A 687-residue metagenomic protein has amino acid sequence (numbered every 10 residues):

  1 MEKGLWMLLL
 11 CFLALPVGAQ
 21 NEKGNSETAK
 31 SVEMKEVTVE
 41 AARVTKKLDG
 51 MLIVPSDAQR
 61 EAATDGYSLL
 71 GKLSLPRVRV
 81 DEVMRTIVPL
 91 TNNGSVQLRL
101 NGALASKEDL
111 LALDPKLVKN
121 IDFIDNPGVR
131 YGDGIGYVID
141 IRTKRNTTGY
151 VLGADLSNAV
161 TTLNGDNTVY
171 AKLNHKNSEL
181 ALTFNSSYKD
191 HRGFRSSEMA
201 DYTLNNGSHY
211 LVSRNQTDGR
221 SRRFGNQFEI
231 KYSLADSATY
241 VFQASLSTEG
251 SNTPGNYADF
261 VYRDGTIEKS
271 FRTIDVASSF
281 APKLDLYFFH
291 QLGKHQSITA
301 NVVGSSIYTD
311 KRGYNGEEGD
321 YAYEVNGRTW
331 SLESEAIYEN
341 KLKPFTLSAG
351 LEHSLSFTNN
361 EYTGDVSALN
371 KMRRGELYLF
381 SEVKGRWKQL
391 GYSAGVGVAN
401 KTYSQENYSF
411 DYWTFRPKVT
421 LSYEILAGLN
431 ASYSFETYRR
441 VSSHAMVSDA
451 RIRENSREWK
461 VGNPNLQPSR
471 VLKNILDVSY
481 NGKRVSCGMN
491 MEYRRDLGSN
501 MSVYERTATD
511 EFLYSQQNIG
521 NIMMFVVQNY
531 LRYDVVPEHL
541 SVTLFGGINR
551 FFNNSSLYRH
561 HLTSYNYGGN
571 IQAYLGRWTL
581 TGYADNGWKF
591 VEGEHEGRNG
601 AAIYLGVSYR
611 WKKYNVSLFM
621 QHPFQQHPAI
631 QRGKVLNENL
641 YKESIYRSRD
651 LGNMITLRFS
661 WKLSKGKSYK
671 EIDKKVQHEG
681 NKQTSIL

Functional and structural regions predicted by a protein language model:
E2-L9: Sec-dependent signal peptide recognition, specifically the positively charged N-region followed immediately by
L10-G18: Hydrophobic h-region of N-terminal signal peptides that target proteins for export in Gram-negative bacteria
A19-E36, E40-A258, F271-S306, E339-T346 (+10 more regions): Membrane-proximal, glycine/serine-rich, low-complexity loop/turn segments characteristic of large bacterial
A112-L113, V160-T161, D218-R222, I274-F280 (+11 more regions): Replace "Gram-negative outer membrane beta-barrel proteins" with "bacterial and organellar outer membrane beta-barrel
D125, Y150-V160, V396-Q405, G462 (+3 more regions): Transmembrane beta-strand segments that form the barrel wall of outer-membrane beta-barrel proteins
G193-G207, T253-K269, L284, D310-G319 (+11 more regions): Outer-membrane beta-barrel translocator domains and adjoining extracellular loop/strand segments of Gram-negative
G225-S251, I274-P417, E424-G428, S432 (+3 more regions): Face-selective signature of the C-terminal outer-membrane beta-barrel domain
Y493-R495, N500, S515-G587: Gram-negative outer-membrane beta-barrel transporters
